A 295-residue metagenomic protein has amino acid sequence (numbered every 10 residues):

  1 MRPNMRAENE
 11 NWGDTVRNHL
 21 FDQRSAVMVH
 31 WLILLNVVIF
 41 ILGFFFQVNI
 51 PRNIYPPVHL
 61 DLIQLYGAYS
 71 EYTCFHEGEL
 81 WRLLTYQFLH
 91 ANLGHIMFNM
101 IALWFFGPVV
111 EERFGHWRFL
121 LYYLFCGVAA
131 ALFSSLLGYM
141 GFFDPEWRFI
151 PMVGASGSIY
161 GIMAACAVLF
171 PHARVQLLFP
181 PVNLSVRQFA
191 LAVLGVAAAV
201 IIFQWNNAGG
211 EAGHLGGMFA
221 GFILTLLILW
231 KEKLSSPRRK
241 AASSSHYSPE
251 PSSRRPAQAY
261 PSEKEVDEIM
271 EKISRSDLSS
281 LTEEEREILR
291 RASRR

Functional and structural regions predicted by a protein language model:
M1-D267: A detector for small-residue-rich transmembrane helices and their helix-helix packing motifs
P251-R295: C-terminal regulatory/interaction regions
